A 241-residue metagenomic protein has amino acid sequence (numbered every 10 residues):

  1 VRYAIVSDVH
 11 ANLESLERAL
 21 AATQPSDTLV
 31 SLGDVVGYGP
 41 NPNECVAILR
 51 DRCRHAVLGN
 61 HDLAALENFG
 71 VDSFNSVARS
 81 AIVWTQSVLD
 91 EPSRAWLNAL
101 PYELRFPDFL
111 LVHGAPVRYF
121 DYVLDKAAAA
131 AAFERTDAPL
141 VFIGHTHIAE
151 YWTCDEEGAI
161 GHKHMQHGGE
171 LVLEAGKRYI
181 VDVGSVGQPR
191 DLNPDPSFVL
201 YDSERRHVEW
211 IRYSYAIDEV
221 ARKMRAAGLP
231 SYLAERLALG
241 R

Functional and structural regions predicted by a protein language model:
V1-A4, R105-L111, E174-I180: Beta-strand-turn-beta hairpins that frame and shape the catalytic cleft of phosphate-ester-processing enzymes
V1-R54: N-terminal active-site segment of His-dependent metallophosphoesterases
V6-S7, L29-D34, H55-N60, V112 (+2 more regions): Active-site neighborhood of phospho(di)ester-bond hydrolases with catalytic His/Asp-centered motifs
H10-S15, G37-P40, H61-L66, R105 (+3 more regions): Active-site environment of divalent metal-dependent phosphoester hydrolases
T23, D72-V77, A159-I160: Short, hinge-like loop/turn segments at secondary-structure boundaries
C45, D51-D137: Active-site neighborhood of divalent metal-dependent phosphoester bond hydrolases
K126-L171, G176-I180: Anionic-ligand binding region
E156-R241: Acidic, His/Gly-rich catalytic cores of divalent-metal-dependent hydrolytic chemistry
